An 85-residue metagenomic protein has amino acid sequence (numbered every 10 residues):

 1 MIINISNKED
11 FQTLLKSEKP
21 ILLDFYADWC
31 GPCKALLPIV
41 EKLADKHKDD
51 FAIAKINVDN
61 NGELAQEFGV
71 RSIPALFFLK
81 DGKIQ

Functional and structural regions predicted by a protein language model:
M1-A52, D59-Q85: Proteins that catalyze or organize thiol-disulfide redox chemistry and the adjacent proteostasis machinery handling
